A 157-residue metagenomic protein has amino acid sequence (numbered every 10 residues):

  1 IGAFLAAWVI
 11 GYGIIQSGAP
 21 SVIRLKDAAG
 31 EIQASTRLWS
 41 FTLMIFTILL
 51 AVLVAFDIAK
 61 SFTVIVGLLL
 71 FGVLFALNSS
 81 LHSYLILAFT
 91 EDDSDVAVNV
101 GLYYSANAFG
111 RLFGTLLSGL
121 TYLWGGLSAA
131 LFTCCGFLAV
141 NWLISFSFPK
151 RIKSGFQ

Functional and structural regions predicted by a protein language model:
G2-K26: Transmembrane alpha-helices of Major Facilitator/SLC transporters
A6, I10, G101-F109: Transmembrane alpha-helical cores of Major Facilitator Superfamily
I23, L117-G125: Interfacial helix-cap and linker-helix signal at transmembrane-aqueous boundaries of multi-pass secondary transporters
Q33-S80: C-terminal transmembrane helical hairpin of 12-TM major facilitator-type secondary transporters
L50-V54, F132-Q157: Multi-pass alpha-helical transporter architecture, strongest for 12-TM Major Facilitator/SLC carriers used
L77-E91: Intracellular juxtamembrane helix-capping segments at the cytosolic ends of symmetry-related transmembrane helices
E91-Y103: Loop-to-transmembrane helix entry/capping segments in MFS-fold secondary transporters and related SLC/MFSD carriers
